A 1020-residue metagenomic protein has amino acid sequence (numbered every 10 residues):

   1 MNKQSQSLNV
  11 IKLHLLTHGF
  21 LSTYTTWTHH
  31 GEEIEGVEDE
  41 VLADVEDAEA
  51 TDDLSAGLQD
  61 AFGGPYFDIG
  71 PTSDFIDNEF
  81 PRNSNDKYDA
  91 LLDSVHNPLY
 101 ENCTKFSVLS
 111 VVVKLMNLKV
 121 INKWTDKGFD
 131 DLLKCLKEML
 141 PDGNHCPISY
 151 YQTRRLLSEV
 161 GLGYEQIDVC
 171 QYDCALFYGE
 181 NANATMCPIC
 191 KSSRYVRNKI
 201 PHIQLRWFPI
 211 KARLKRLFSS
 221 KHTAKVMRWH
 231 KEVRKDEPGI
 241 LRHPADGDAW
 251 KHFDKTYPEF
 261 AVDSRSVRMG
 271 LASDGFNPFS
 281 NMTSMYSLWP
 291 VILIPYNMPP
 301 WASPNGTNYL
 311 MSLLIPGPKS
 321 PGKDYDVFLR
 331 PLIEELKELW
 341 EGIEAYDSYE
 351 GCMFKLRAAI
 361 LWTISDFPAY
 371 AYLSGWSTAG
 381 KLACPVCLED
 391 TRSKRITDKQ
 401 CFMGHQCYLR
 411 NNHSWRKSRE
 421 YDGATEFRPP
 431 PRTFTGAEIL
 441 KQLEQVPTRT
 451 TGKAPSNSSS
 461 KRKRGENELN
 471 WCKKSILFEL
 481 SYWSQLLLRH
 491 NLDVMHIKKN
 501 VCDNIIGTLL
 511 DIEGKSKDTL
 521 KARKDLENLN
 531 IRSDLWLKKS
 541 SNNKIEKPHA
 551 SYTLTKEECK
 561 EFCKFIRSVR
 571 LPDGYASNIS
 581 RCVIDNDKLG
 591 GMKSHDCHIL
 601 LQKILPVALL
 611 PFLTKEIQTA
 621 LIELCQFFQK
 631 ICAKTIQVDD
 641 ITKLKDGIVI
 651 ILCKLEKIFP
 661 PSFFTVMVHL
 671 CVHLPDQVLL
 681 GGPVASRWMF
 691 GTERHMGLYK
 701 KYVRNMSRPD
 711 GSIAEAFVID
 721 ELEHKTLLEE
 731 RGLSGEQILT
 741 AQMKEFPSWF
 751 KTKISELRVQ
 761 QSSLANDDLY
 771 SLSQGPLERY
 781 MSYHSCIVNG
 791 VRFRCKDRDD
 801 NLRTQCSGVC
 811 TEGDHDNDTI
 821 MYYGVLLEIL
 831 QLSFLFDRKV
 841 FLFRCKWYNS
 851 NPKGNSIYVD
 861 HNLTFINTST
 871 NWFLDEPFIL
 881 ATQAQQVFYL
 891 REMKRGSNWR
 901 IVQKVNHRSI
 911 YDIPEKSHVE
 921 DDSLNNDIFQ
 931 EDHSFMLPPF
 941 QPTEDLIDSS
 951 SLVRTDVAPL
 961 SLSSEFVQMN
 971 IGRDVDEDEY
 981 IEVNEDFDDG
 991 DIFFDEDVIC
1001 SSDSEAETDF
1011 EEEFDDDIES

Functional and structural regions predicted by a protein language model:
N2-S1020: A structural signal for the principal folded core domain
